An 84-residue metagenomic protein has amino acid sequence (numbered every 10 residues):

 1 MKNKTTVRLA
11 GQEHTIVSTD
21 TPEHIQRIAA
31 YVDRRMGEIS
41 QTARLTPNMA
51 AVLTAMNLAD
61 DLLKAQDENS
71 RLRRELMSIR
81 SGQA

Functional and structural regions predicted by a protein language model:
K2, T15, E23-Y31, Q41-T42 (+1 more regions): Helical coiled-coil/dimerization "stalks" and their immediately adjacent regulatory linkers at helix->disorder
G11-R27, D33-N57: Amphipathic, hydrophobic secondary-structure cores in small proteins
A43, L63-Q66: Residues at alpha-helix boundaries and short interhelical turns
N48, T54, L58-D61, E68 (+2 more regions): Heptad-repeat coiled-coil/leucine-zipper oligomerization helices
